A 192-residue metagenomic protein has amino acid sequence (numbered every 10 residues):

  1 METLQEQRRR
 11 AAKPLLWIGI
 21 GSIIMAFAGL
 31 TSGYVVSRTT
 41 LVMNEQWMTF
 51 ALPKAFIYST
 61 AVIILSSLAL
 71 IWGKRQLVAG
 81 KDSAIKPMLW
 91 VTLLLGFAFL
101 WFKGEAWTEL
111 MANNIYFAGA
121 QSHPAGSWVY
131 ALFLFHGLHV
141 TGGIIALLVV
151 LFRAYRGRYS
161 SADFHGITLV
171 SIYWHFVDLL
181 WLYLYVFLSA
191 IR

Functional and structural regions predicted by a protein language model:
M1-R192: ...captures the hydrophobic TM-helix bundle architecture rather than a specific catalytic motif, and can also fire on
